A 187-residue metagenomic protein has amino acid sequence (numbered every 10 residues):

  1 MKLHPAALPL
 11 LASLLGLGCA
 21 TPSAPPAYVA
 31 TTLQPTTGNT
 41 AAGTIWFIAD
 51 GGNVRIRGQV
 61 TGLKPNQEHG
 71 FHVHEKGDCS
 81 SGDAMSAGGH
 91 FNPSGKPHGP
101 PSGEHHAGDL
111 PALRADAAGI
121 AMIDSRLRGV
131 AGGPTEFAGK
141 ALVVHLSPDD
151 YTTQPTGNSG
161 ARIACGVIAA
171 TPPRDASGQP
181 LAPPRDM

Functional and structural regions predicted by a protein language model:
M1-P5: Positively charged n-region of N-terminal signal peptides that target proteins for export
A7-L17: Bacterial N-terminal signal peptides
L15-M187: N-terminal leader/targeting pre-sequences
